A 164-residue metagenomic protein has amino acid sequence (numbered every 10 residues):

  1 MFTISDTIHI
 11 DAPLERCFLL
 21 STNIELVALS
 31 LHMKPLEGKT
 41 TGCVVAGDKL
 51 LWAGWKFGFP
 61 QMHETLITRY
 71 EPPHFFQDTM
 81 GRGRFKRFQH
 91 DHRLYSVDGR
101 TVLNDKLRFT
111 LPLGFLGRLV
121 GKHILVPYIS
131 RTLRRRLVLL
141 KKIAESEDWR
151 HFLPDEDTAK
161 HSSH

Functional and structural regions predicted by a protein language model:
M1-V45, H161-H164: Hydrophobic ligand-binding cavity/cleft-lining segments
T3-S5, P60-E64, R87-H90: Short, surface-exposed coil-to-beta transition loops
I10-A12, K56, F109-L113: Beta-strand elements of well-folded, non-transmembrane domains
D11-E15, T68-P73, R93-V102: A short, structured loop/turn motif at beta-sheet edges
A28, G38-G83, V102, R135-R150 (+2 more regions): Glycine-rich portal/gate segments that line the openings of hydrophobic small-molecule binding cavities
T79-R131, H151: Beta-strand/loop substructures that line and gate deep hydrophobic ligand-binding cavities in soluble
